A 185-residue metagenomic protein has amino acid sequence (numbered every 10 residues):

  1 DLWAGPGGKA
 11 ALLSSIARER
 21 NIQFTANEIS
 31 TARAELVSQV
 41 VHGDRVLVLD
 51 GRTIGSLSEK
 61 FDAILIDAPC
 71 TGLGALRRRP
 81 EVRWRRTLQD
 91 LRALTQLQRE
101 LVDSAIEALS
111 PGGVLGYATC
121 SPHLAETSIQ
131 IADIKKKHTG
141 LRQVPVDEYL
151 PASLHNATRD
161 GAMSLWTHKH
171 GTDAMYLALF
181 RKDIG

Functional and structural regions predicted by a protein language model:
D1-G185: S-adenosylmethionine
